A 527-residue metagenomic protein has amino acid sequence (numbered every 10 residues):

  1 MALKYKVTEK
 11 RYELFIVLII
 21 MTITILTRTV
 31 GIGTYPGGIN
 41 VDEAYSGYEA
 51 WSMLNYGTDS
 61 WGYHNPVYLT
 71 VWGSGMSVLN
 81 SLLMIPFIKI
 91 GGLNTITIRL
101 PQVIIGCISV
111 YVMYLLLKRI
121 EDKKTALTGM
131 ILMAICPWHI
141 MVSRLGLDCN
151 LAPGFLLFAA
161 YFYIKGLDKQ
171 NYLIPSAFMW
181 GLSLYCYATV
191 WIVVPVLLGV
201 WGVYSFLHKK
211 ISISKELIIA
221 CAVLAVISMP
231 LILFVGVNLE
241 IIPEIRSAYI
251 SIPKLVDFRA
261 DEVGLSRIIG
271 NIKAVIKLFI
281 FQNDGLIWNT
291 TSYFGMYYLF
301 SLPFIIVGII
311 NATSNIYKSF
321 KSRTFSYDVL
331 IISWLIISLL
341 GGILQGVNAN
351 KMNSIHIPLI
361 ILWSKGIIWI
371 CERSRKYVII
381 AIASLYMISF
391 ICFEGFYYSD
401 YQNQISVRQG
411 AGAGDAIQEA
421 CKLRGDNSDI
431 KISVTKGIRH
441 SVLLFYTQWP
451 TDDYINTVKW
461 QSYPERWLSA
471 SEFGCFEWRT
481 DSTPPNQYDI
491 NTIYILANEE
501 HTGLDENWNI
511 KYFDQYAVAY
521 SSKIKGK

Functional and structural regions predicted by a protein language model:
A2-P243, K273-E372: Membrane-integral, polyisoprenol-dependent glycosyltransferases of the GT-C/oligosaccharyltransferase superfamily
Y45-M53, I250-L255, I405-A420: Short extracytoplasmic/periplasmic juxtamembrane "stem" segments immediately C-terminal to an N-terminal membrane anchor
L69, I379-G425, T435-T447, T451 (+1 more regions): Membrane-proximal, lumen/periplasm-facing interface regions of secretory-pathway glyco- and lipid-modifying enzymes
L167, L255-V256, A260: Terminal, non-globular segments
E216, A220, F234, I272-L278 (+5 more regions): Transmembrane helical bundles and short interhelical boundary loops of multi-pass, membrane-embedded
A260-N271: Hydrophobic alpha-helical transmembrane segments
D426-G437, D489-L496: Short hydrophobic beta-strand segments
T457-K527: Aromatic/acidic, Gly/Pro-rich catalytic loop(s) in extracytoplasmic/lumenal soluble domains of multi-pass membrane
